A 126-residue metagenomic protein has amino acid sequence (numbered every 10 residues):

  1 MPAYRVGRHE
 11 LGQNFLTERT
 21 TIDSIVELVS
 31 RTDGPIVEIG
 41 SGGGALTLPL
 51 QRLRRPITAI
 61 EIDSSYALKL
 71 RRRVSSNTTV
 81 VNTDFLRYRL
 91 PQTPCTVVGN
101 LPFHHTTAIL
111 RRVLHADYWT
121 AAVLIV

Functional and structural regions predicted by a protein language model:
M1-V126: Catalytic cores of RNA-modifying enzymes
